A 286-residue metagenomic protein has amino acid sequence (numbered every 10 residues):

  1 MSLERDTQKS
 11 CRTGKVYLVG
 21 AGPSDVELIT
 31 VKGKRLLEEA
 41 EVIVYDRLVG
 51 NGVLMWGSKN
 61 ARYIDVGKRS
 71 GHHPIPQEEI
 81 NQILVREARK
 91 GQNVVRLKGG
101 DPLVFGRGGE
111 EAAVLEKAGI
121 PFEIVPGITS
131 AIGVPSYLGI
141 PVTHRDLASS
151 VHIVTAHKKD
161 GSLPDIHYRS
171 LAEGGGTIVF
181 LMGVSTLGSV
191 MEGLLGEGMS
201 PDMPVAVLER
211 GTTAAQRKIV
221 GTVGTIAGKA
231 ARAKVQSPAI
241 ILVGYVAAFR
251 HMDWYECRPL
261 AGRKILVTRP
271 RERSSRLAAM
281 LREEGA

Functional and structural regions predicted by a protein language model:
S2-R5, N51-I83, E87-K90, M199-P204: P-loop/Walker A phosphate-binding loop and immediately adjacent motor/lid segment at beta-alpha junctions
L3-E4, T13-V16, R89-V94, S150 (+2 more regions): A contiguous loop/helix-start segment that scaffolds small-molecule binding in enzyme catalytic cores
K9-R69, S170: Glycine-rich, flexible N-terminal cofactor/catalytic loop recognition
S10, L36, G57-S58, L84-Q92 (+1 more regions): Glycine-rich phosphate/diphosphate-binding loops that line cofactor/substrate pockets in enzymes
P23, L48-G50, V66-H73, I128-S130 (+4 more regions): Short, acidic/turn-prone active-site loops that include or flank metal/cofactor- and phosphate-binding residues
D25, D101-G174, I219: Class I SAM-dependent methyltransferase SAM-binding "motif I" and its flanking Rossmann-like core
V42-P74, G262-A286: N-terminal glycine-rich anion-binding loop in soluble enzyme alpha/beta folds
V44-D46, D65, V95-G99, F105 (+6 more regions): General beta-strand structural signal in soluble alpha/beta enzymes
